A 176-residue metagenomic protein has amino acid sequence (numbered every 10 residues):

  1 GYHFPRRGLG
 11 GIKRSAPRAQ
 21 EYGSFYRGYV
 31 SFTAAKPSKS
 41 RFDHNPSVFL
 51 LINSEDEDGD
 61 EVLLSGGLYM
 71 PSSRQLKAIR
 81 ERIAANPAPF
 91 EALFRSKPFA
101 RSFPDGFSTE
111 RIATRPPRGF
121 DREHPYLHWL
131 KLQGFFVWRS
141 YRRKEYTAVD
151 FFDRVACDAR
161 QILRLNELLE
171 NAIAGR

Functional and structural regions predicted by a protein language model:
G1-S24: Gly/Pro-rich turn-and-neighbor structural signature
Y2-P5, F25-R27, D43, G59 (+2 more regions): A generic structural signal for short, non-catalytic loop/turn and secondary-structure boundary residues
L9, Y29, G134: A residue-level signal for beta-strand positions that form part of recognition/binding surfaces within mature
R14, A34-K36, R139: Pocket-edge structural micro-motifs
R18-A85: Aromatic- and glycine-enriched beta-alpha-beta binding-site module
P37, E57-D58, P89-F94, Q161-R164: Glycine-rich loops and low-complexity Gly/Arg-rich segments that provide flexible linkers or classic glycine-based
G66-R118: A contiguous pocket-lining binding segment that forms or flanks enzyme active sites
P104-R176: Long, solvent-exposed, polar/charged low-complexity segments
